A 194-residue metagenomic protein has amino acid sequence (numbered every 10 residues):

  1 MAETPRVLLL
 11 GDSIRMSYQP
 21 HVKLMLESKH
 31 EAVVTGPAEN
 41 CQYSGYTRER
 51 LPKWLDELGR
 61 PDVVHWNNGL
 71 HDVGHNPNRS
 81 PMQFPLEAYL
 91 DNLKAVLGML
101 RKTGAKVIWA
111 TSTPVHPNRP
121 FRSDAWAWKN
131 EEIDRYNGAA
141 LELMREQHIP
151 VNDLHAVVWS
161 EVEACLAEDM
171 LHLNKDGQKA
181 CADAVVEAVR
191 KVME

Functional and structural regions predicted by a protein language model:
M1-A95, M99: Conserved SGNH/GDSL esterase-like catalytic core that processes O-acyl groups on lipids and polysaccharides
E3, T47-W54, A167-E194: Histidine-centered active-site loop/cap adjacent to the catalytic His in serine esterases/O-acetyl transfer systems
D72-N76, H116-P120, W159-A164: Short acidic/His/Gly/Ser-rich catalytic and metal-binding motifs that mark active-site loops of diverse hydrolases
N78-F84, S123-K129, L166-M170: Short glycine-enriched, charge-decorated loop/helix-capping segments at active-site entrances that position
Y89, L93, I133-N137, Q178: Aromatic/hydrophobic pocket-lining residues that form the small-molecule binding cavity in soluble enzyme cores
K102-K106, I149: A short helix->loop->beta-strand "cap" motif at the edges of active sites that frequently abuts
T111-P114, L154-A156: Short, well-ordered beta-to-alpha junction loops that form the rim of enzyme active sites and present histidine/acidic
P117-L154: Substrate-gating cap/lid alpha-helix
